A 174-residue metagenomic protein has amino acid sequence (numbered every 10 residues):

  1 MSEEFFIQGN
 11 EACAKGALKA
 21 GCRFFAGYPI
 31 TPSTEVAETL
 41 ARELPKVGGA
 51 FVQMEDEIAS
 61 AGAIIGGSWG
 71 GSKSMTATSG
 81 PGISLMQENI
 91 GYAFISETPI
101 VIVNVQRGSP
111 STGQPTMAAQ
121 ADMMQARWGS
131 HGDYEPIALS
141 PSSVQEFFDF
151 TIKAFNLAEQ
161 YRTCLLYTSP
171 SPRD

Functional and structural regions predicted by a protein language model:
M1-W128, E135, I152: Thiamine diphosphate
F24-Y28, Y161, Y167: Aromatic side chains
P45, E159-R162, R173: Hydrophobic/aromatic-lined pockets within catalytic cores
P81-G82, S143, S169: Short, glycine/charge-rich beta-strand/loop segments that flank catalytic centers and engage negatively charged groups
M117-L166: Conserved thiamine diphosphate
Y167-D174: Conserved small/polar residues in nucleotide/adenosyl-binding loops
